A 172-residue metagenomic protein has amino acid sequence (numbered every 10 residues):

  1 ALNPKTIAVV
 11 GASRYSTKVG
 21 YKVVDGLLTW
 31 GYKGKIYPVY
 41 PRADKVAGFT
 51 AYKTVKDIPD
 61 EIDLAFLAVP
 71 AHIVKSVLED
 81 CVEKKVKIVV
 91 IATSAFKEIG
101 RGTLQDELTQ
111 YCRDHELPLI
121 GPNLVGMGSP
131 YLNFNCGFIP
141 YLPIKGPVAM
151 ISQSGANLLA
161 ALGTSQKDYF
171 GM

Functional and structural regions predicted by a protein language model:
A1-M172: Catalytic-core regions of core metabolic enzymes, especially those transforming organic acids/acyl-group intermediates
